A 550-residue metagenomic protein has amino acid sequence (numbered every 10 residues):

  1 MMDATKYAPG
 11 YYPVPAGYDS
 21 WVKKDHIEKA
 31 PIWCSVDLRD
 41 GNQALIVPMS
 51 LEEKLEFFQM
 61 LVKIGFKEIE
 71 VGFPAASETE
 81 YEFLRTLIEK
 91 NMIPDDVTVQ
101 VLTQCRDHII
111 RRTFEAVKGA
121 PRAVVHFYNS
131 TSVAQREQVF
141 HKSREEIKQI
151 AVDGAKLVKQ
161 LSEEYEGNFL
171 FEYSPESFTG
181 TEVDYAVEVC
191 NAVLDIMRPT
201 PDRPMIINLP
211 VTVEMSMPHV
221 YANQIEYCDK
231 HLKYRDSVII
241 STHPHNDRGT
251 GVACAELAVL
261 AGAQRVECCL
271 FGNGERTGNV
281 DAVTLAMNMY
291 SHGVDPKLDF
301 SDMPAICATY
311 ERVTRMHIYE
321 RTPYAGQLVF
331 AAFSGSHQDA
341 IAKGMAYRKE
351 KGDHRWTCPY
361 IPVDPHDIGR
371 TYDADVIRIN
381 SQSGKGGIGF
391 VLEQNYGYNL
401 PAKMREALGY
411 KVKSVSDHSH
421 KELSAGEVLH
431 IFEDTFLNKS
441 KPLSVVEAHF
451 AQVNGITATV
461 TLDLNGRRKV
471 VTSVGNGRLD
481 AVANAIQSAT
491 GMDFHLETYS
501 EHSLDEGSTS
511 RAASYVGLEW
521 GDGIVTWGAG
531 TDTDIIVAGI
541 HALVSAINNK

Functional and structural regions predicted by a protein language model:
M2-P9, W33, A44-E68, L84-K90 (+3 more regions): Alpha/beta enzyme core
M2-R39, G293-T472, S508-R511: A mid-to-C-terminal "edge-of-domain" accessory segment
D40, A44, A75-E78, S132-A134 (+5 more regions): Short, small-residue-enriched loops and turns at beta-alpha junctions that line or gate enzyme active sites
L209-V211, I239, E267-E275, M287-D299 (+3 more regions): Short beta-alpha connecting loops at secondary-structure transitions that line or flank enzyme active sites
S216-K349: Catalytic alpha/beta core domains of metabolic enzymes, predominantly
H449-A451, T457, N465-T490, F494-D505: Small-residue-enriched alpha-helical segments and adjacent helix-cap loops that form tight helix-helix packing
A458-L462, L504-W527: Positively charged, aromatic-enriched nucleic acid-contacting surfaces
I524-W527, T531-K550: Mixed-charge, glycine-accented linear interaction segment located at domain edges/termini
